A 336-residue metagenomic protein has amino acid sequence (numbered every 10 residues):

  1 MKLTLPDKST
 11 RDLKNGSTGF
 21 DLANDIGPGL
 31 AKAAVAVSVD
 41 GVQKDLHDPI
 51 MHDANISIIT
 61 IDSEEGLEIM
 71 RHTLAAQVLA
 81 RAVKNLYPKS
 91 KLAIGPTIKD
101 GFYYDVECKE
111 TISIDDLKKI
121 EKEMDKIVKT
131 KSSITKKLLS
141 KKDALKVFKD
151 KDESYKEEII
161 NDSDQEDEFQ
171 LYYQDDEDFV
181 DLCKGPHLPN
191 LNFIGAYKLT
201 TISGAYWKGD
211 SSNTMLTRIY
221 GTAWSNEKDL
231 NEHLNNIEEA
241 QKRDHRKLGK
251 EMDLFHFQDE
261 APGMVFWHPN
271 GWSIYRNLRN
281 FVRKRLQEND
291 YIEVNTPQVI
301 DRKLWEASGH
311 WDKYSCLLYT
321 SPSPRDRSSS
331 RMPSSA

Functional and structural regions predicted by a protein language model:
M1-K8: Eukaryote-biased recognition of intrinsically disordered, low-complexity regulatory segments
S9-S17: Short, contiguous acidic and Ser/Thr-rich linear segments
A23-I26, E68-K84, R276-L286: Active/ligand-binding-proximal structured segments within catalytic/core domains that scaffold catalytic residues
A34-H47: Short acidic beta-strand-loop surface patches of small beta-rich interaction domains
I98, E107-I202, D210, T214-S225 (+3 more regions): Non-catalytic interaction/regulatory segments
T296-S315: Beta-rich nucleic-acid/ligand-interaction surfaces
Y319-D326: Conserved small/polar residues in nucleotide/adenosyl-binding loops
